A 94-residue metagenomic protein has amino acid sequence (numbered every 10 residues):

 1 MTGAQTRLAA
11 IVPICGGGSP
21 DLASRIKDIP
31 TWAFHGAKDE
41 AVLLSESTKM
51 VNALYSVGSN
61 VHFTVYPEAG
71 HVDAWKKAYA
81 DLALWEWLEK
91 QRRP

Functional and structural regions predicted by a protein language model:
M1-D28: Primarily recognizes the serine-hydrolase "nucleophile elbow" in alpha/beta-hydrolase and SGNH/GDSL folds
I14, P30-F34, E40, L44-P94: C-terminal catalytic histidine-bearing segment of alpha/beta-hydrolase fold enzymes
